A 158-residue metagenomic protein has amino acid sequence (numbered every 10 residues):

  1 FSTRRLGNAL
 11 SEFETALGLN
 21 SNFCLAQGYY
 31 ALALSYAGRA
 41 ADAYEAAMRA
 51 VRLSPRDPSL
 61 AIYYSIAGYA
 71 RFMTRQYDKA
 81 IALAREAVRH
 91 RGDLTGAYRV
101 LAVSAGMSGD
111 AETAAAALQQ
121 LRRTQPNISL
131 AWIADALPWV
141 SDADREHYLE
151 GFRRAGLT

Functional and structural regions predicted by a protein language model:
F1: Substrate-binding cleft of carbohydrate-active enzyme catalytic domains
R5-E14, G18-T158: Alpha-helical protein-protein interaction modules
